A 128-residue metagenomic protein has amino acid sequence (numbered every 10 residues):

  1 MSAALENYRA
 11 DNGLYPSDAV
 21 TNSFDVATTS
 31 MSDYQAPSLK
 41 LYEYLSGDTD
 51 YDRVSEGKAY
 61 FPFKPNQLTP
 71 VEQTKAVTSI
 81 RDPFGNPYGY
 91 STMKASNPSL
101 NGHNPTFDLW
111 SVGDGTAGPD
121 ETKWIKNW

Functional and structural regions predicted by a protein language model:
M1-W128: N-terminal pilin/flagellin-like segments and related low-complexity appendage regions
